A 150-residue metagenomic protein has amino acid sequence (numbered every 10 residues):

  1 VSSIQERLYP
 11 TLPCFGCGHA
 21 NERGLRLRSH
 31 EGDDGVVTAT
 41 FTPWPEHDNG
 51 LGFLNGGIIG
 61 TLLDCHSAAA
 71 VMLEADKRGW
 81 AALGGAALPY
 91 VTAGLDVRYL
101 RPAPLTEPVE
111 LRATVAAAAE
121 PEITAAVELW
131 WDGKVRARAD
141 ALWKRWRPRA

Functional and structural regions predicted by a protein language model:
V1-G50: Non-catalytic linker/capping segments at the edges of enzyme domains
V1-T11, A103-E110, T114-A150: HotDog/MaoC-like acyl-thioester-processing domains
E22, D34, N55, H66 (+3 more regions): Short connector loops at helix/strand junctions that flank enzyme active sites, especially segments positioning acidic
T38-C65, A69-E74: A conserved, well-ordered hydrophobic junction motif at loop->secondary-structure transitions
F41-P43, Y99, R145: Hydrophobic residues in beta-strands and at strand termini
T61, C65, L95-R98, V127-W131 (+1 more regions): Hydrophobic alpha-helical segments of small multi-pass membrane proteins
A70-E110: Hydrophobic beta-strand-centered segment that forms part of the acyl-chain substrate-binding groove
